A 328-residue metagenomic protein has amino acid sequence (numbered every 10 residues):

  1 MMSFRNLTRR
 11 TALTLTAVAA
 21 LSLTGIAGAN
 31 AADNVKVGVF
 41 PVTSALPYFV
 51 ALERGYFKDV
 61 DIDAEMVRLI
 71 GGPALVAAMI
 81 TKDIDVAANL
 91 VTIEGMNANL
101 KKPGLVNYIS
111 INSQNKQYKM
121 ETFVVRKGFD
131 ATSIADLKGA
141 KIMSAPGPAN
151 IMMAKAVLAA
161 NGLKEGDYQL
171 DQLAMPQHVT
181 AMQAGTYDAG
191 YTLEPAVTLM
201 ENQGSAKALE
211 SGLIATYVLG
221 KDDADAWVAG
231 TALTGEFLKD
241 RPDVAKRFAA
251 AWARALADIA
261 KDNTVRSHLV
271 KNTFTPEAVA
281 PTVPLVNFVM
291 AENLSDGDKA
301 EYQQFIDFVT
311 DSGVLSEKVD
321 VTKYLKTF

Functional and structural regions predicted by a protein language model:
M2-L15: Bacterial N-terminal signal peptides that target proteins for export
L21-A29: C-terminal segment of classical bacterial N-terminal signal peptides
D33-N161, Q169-Q172, D188-E194: Short, glycine-/small- and polar/acidic-enriched structural segments that line small-molecule recognition paths
L46, V106, Q114-F123, A206-K207 (+3 more regions): Small-molecule pocket liners
D59, N115-K116, I214-A224, F288-K299: Short, solvent-exposed loop/beta-turn-alpha elements that line the ligand-binding surface or hinge of extracytoplasmic
V91-I93, K102, Q177-V270: Pocket-lining segment of extracytoplasmic ligand-binding domains
L238-V314: Secondary-structure end/capping motifs
I306-F328: C-terminal solvent-exposed extensions
